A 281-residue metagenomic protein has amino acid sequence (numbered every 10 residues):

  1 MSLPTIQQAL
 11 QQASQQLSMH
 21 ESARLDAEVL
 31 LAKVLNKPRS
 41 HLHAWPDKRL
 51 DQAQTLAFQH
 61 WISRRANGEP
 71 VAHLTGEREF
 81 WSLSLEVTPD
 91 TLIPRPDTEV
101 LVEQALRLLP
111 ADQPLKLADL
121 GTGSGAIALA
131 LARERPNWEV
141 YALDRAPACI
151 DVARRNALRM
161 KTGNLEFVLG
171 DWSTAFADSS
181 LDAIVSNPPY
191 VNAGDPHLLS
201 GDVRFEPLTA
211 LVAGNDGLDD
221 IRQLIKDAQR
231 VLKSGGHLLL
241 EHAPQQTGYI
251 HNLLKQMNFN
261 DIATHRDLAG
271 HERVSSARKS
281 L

Functional and structural regions predicted by a protein language model:
M1-L35, S40-H43, L50: Non-catalytic accessory regions of SAM-dependent methyltransferases
L17, L109, A157, A228 (+1 more regions): Conserved hydrophobic residues forming the short capping helix/wall of the S-adenosyl-L-methionine
H20-E21, R135-N137, L158-G163, V231 (+1 more regions): Short helix-capping segments at alpha-helix termini
V29-R107: Conserved AdoMet
L30, G68, T98, I127 (+5 more regions): Residue-level signal for inorganic ion chemistry
V100-H197, D202, Q223: Conserved SAM/SAH cofactor-binding pocket of Class I
L143-I150, S200-K233, H237, H242-Q245: Glycine-rich S-adenosyl-L-methionine
H251-L281: Core SAM-dependent methyltransferase catalytic element
